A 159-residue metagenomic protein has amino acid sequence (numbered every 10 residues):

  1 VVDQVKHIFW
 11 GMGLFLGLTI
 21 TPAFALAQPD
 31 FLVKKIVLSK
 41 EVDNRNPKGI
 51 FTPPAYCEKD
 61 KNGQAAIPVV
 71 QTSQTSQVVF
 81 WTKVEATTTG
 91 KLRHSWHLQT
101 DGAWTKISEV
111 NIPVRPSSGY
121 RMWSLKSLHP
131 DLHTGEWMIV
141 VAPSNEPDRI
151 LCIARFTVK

Functional and structural regions predicted by a protein language model:
G11-T21: Bacterial N-terminal signal peptides
A25-T75, K159: Short, compositionally biased P/S/T/A/G/V-rich stretches that sit at domain boundaries
V79-E85: Short edge beta-strand/loop segments characteristic of extracellular beta-sandwich folds
T89, T134-E136: Extracellular Ig-like/FN3 beta-sandwich strand-entry sites
H94-L98, V141: Conserved aromatic beta-strand anchor motif in extracellular beta-sandwich/beta-rich domains
K106-S117: Solvent-exposed serine/threonine-rich low-complexity stretches and specific carbohydrate-binding patches
P116-K126: Aromatic sugar-binding surface patches on proteins that engage polysaccharides or sugar-phosphate polymers
L128-D131, M138-A154: Short, exposed beta-strand-loop hairpins at the edges of beta-sheets in extracellular/periplasmic proteins
